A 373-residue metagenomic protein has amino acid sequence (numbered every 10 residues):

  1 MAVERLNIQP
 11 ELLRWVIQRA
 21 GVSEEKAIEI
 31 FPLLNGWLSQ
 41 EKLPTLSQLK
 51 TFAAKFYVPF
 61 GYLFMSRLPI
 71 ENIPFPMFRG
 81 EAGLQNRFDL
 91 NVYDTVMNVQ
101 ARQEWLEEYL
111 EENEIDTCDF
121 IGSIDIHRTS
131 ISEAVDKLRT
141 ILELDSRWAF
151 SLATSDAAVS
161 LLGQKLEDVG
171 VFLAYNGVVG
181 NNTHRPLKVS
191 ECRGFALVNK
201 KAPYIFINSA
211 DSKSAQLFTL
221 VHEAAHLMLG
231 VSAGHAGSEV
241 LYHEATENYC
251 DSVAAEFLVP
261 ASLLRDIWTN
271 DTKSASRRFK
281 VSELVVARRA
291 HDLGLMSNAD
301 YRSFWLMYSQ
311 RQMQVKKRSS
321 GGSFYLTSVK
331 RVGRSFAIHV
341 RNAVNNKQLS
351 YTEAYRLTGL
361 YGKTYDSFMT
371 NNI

Functional and structural regions predicted by a protein language model:
M1-I373: Active-site hotspot residues in diverse enzymes, especially metal/ion-binding acidic/histidine motifs
